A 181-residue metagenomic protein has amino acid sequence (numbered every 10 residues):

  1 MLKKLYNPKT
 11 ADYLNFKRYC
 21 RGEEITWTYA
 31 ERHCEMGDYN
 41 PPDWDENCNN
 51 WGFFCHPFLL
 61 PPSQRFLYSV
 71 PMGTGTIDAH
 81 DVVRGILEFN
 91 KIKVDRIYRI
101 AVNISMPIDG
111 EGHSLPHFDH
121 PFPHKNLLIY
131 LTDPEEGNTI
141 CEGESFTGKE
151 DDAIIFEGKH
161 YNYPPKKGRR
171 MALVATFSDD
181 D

Functional and structural regions predicted by a protein language model:
M1-D95: Non-heme Fe(II)/2-oxoglutarate
P57, P62-D181: Catalytic core of non-heme Fe(II) oxygenases with the double-stranded beta-helix
